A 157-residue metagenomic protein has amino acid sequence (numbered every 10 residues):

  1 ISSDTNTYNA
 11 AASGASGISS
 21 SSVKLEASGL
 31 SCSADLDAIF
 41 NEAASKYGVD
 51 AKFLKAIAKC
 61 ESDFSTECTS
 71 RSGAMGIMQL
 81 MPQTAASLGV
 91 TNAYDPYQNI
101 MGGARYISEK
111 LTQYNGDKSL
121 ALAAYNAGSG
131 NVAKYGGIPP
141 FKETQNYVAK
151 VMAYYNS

Functional and structural regions predicted by a protein language model:
D4-F64, Q83, Y97, A104: Export/targeting segments at the very N-terminus of extracytoplasmic proteins
G29-D37, K46-Y47, A51, S70-M78 (+5 more regions): Solvent-exposed, acidic/flexible segments
A38, E42, Y94, R105 (+2 more regions): Amphipathic alpha-helical polymerization modules
S45, A153-S157: A cross-kingdom feature marking charged/low-complexity
K52-K55, S119-A123: Short, solvent-exposed positions on alpha-helices
C60, E67-V90, N99-L111, A123 (+2 more regions): Substrate-binding/active-site groove segments that recognize and process beta-1,4-linked N-acetyl-hexosamine
V132-I138: Flexible, glycine-rich active-site loops centered on histidine and acidic residues that chelate a metal or position
